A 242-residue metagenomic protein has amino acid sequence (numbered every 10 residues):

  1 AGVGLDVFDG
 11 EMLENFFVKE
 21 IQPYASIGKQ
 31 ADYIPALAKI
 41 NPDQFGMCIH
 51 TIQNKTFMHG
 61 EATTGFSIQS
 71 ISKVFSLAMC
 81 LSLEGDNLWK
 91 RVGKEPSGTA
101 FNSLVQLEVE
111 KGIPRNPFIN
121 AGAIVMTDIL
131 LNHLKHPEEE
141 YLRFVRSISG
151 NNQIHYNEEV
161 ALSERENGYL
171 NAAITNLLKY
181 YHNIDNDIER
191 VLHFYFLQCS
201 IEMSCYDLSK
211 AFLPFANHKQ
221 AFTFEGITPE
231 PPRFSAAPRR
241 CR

Functional and structural regions predicted by a protein language model:
G2-G28, C80-Q198: Active-site-adjacent helix/loop patches that line small-molecule binding or acyl-intermediate pockets
G10, I68-V74, I119-A123, G168-N171 (+2 more regions): Short alpha-helical patches at coil-to-helix transitions and adjacent helical residues in well-structured domains
I21-H59: A short, well-structured edge-of-sheet supersecondary motif
N54, S67-D86, A211: Active-site SXXK
T63-G65: A short acidic/small-residue loop/turn micro-motif
V74, A78, E202-Q220: Active-site-proximal alpha-helical segments within enzyme catalytic domains
D128, N176, K210-L213, R239: Generic alpha-helical structural context detector
I201, A221-R242: A penicillin-recognizing enzyme superfamily signal
